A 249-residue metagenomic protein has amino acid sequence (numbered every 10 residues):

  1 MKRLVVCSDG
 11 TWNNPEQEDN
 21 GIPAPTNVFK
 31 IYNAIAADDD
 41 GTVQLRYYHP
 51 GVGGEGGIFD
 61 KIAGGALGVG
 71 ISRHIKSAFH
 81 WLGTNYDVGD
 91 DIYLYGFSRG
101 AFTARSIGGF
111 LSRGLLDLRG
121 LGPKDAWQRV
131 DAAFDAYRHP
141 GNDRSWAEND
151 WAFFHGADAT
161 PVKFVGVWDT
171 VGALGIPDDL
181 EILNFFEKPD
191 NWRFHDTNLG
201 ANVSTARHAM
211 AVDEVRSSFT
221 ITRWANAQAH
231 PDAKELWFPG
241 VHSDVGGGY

Functional and structural regions predicted by a protein language model:
M1-Y249: Alpha-helical segment proximal to the catalytic Tyr-Lys
